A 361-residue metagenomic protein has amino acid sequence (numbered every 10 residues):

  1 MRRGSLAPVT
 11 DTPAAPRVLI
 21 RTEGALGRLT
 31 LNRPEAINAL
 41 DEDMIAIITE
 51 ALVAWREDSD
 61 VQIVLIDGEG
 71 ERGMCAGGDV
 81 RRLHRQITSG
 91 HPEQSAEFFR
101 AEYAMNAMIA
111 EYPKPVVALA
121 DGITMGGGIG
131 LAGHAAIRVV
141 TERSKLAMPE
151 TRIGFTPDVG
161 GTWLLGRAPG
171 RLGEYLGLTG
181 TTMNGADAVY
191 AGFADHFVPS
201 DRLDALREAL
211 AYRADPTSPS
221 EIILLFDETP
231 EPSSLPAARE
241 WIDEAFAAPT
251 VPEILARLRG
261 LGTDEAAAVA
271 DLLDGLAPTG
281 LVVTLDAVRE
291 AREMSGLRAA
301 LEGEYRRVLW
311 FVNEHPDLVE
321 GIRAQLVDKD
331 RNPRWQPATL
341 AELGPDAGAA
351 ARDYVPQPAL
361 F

Functional and structural regions predicted by a protein language model:
M1-D67, A107, A359: Conserved CoA-thioester-binding segment of acyl-CoA-metabolizing enzymes
L29-N32, I47-T88, M108-L119, T141-S144: A structural preference for short, pocket-lining loop segments at secondary-structure junctions
R81-A120, G161, A350-A359: An acidic, glycine-rich surface segment that forms the CoA-thioester-binding/catalytic face of crotonase-fold enzymes
I109-I153, Y175-L176, G180-T181, G185: Glycine-rich beta-to-alpha active-site loop
A135-P157, G192-R207: Gly/Pro- and small hydrophobic-enriched strand-loop and loop-to-helix capping segments that sit at the rims
T162-R171: Hydrophobic, secondary-structure "cap" segments at the distal end of domains
F193-L276: Amphipathic alpha-helical blocks and their helix-capping loop/short-beta junctions
L258-A268, L273-F361: Long, low-complexity C-terminal extensions of enzymes
